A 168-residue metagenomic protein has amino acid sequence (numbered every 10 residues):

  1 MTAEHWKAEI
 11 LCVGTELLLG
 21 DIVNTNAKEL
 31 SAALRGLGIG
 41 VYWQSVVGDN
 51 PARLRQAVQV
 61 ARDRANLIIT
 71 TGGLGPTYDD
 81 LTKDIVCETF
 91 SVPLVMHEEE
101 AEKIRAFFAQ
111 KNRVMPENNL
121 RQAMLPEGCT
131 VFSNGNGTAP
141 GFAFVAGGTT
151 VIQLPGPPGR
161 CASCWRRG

Functional and structural regions predicted by a protein language model:
T2-S45, D49: Glycine-rich phosphate/diphosphate-binding loop of Rossmann-like nucleotide-binding domains
V13-T15, T70-L74, Y78, P155-P157: Glycine-rich beta-strand-to-loop/alpha-helix junction loops that act as flexible
I22-T25, Q56, L81, S163-C164: Generic recognition of short, well-ordered alpha-helical segments
W43-S45, T70, Q153: Short catalytic-loop micro-motif centered on adjacent basic/acidic residues
G48-Q59: Structural motif
N66: Conserved acidic residues
L81-G168: Proline/glycine-rich low-complexity loops and linkers
